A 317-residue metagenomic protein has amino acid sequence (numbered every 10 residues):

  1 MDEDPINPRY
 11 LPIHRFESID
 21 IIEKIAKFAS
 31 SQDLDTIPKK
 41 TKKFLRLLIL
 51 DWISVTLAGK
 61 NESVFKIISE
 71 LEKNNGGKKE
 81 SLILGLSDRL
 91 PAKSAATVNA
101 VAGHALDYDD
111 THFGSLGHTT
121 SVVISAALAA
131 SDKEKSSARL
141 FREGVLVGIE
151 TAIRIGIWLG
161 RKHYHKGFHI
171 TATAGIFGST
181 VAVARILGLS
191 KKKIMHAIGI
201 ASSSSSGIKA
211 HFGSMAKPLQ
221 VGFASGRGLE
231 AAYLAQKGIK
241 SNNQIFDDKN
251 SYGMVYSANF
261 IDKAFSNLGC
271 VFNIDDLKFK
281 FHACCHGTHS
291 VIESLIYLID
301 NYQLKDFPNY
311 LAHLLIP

Functional and structural regions predicted by a protein language model:
M1-R9, K305-A312: Polar low-complexity intrinsically disordered regions
D2-D275: N-terminal core-entry segment
T119, S125, F281-A283, P317: Proline-rich low-complexity regions
F246-M254, P308-P317: A glycine-rich phosphate-binding loop feature that marks nucleotide/adenosyl-phosphate handling sites
L268-L315: A conserved active-site cap/scaffold subdomain adjacent to cofactor or substrate pockets
